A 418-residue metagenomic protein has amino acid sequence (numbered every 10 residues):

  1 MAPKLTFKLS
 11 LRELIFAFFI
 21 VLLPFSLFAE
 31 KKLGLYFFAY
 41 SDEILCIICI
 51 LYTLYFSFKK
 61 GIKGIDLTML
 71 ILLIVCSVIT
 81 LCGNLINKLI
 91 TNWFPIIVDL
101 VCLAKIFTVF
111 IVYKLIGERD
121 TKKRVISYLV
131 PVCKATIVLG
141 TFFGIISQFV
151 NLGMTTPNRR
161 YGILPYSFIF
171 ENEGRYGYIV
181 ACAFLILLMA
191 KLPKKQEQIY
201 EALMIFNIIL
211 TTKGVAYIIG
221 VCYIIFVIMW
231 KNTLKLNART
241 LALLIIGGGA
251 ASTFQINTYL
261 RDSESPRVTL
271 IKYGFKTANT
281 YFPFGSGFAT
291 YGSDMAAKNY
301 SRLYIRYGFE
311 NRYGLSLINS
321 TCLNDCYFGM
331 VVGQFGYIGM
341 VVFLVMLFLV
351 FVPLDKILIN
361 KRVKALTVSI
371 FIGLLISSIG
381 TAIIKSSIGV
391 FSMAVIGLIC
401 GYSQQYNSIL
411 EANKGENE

Functional and structural regions predicted by a protein language model:
L9-K31, L45-A104, L374: N-terminal hydrophobic segments of proteins, predominantly signal-anchor/transmembrane helices of inner/organellar
T68-L73, L103-A104, V112-I145: Interfacial loop-to-transmembrane-helix boundary motif in multi-pass membrane proteins
I86-T91, R124-Y128, A135-R175, Y300-Y313: Membrane-interfacial helix-loop-helix modules of multi-pass inner-membrane proteins that assemble, modify, or transport
S127-M154, E171-W230: Alpha-helical transmembrane segments of multi-pass inner-membrane proteins
V130, K191-E197, I225, M229-T240 (+1 more regions): Hydrophobic transmembrane alpha-helices and their immediate junctions
I145-N151, I208-L210, V227-S265, K276: A membrane-periplasm/extracellular boundary helix in multi-pass inner-membrane enzymes that assemble envelope glycans
T258-S265, T269-K272, G287-F335: Long extracytoplasmic/lumenal interhelical loops at the membrane interface of multi-pass membrane proteins
L366-S378, A382-E418: Transmembrane alpha-helices of multi-pass inner-membrane enzymes
